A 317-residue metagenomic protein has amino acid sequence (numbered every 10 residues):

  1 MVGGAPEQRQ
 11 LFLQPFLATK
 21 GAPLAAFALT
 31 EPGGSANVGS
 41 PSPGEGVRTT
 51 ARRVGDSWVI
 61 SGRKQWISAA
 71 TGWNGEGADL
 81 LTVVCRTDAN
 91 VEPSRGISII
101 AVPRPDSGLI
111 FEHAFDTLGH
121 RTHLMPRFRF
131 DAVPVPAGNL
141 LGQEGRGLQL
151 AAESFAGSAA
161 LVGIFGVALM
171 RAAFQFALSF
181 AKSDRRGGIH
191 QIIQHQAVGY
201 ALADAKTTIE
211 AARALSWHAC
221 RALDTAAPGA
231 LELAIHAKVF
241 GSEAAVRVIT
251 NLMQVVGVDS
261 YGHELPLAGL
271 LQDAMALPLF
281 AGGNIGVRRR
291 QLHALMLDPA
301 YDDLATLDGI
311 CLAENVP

Functional and structural regions predicted by a protein language model:
M1-L11, S35-G39: N-terminal glycine-rich flavin-associated loop
K20, V167, R171-F174, L202-S216 (+2 more regions): Alpha-helical transition-metal enzyme core signature, strongest for iron centers
P23-R53: A gly/ser-rich beta-alpha-beta helix-loop segment of oxidoreductase catalytic cores
R63-L109: A short core secondary-structure module
Q65-G72, G157-V162, L277-N284: Glycine-rich phosphate/pyrophosphate-binding beta-alpha loops
F111-E210: Glycine-rich beta->alpha junctions and the first turn(s) of the following alpha-helix
K182, R186, H190, K206-F240 (+1 more regions): C-terminal helix-coil-helix/basic helical segment that borders enzyme active sites and/or dimer interfaces and provides
V256-P317: Glycine-rich phosphate/cofactor-binding loops in nucleotide/flavin-utilizing enzymes
